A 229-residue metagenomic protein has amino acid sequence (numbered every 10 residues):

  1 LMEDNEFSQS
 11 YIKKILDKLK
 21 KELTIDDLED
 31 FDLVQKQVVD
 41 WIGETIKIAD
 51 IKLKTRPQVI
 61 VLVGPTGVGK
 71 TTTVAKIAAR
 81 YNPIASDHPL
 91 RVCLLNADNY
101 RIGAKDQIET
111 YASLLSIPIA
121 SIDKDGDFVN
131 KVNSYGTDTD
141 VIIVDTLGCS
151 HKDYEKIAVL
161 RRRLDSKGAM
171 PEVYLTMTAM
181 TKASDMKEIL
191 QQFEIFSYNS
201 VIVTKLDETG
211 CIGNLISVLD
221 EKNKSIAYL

Functional and structural regions predicted by a protein language model:
L1-P89, N96-N99, T110-Y111, L115-I117 (+1 more regions): Primarily NTPase-proximal linker/entry elements flanking Walker-type ATP/GTP-binding cores
S8, P65, L95-N99, T146-G148 (+3 more regions): G-domain G4 guanine-recognition motif of GTPases
E44, I48-I51, A179, M186 (+1 more regions): Short, flexible helix-loop junctions that flank or precede catalytic/ligand sites
V63-T66, V92-G103, T110-F128, V132-L160: Switch II (G3) loop of P-loop NTPases
P89-V92, E172: Residues at the starts of beta-strands that form the adenosine-phosphate
G103-D106, G213: Short, glycine/polar-rich helix-capping loops at beta-to-alpha or helix-loop-helix junctions that flank or form
Y111-S113, F128-G136, D153-S225: Conserved C-terminal guanine-recognition region of P-loop GTPase G domains, centered on the G4
S116-A120, N223-Y228: Short hydrophobic/aromatic-enriched beta-strand-loop microsegments
